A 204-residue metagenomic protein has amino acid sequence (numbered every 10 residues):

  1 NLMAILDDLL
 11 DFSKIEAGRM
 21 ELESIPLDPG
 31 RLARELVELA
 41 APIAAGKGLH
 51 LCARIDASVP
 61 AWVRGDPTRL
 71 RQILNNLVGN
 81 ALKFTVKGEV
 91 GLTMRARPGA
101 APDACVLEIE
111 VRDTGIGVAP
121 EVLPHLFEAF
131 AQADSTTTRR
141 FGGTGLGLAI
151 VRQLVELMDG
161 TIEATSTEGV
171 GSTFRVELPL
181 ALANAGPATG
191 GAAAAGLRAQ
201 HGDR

Functional and structural regions predicted by a protein language model:
S13-S24: Helix-loop junction within the histidine kinase core
E23-D28, A45, H50-A61, R97: Conserved catalytic submotifs in the C-terminal HATPase_c
G46, R54, R97-E108, E121 (+1 more regions): Disordered, acidic interdomain junction associated with two-component signaling
A81-L82: Short helix-loop "hinge" at the ATP-lid/N-box region of the Bergerat-fold HATPase_c
E121-E128: ATPase catalytic-site recognition across NTP-hydrolyzing enzymes
G142, G147, V151: Short alpha-helical Gxxx[C/S/T] motif in the catalytic ATP-binding
